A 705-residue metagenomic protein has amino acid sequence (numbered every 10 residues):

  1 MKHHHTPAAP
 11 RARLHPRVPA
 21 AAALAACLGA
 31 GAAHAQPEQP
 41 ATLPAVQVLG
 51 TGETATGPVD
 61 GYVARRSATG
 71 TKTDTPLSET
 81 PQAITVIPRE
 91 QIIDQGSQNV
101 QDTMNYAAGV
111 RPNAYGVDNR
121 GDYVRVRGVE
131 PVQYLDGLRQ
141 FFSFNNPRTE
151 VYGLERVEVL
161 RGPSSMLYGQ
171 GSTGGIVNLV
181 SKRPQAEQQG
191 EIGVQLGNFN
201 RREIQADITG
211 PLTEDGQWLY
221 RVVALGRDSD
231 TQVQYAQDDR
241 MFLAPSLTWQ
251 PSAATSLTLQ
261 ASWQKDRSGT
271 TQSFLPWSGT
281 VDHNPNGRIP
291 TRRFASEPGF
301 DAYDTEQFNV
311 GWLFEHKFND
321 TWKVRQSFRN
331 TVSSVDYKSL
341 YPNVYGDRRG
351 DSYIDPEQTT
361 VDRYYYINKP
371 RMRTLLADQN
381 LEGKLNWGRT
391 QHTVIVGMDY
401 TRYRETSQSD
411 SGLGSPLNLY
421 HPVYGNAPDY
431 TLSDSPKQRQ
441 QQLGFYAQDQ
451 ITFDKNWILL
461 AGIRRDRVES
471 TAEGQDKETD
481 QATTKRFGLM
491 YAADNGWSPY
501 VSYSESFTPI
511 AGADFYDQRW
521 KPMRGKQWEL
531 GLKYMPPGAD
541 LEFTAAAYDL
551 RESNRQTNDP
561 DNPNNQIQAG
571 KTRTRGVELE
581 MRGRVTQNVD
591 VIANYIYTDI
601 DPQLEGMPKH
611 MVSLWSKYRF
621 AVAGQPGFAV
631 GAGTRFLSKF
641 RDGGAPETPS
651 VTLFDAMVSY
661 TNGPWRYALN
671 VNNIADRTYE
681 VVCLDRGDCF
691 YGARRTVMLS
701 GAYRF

Functional and structural regions predicted by a protein language model:
P44-Q188, I192, L530: Acidic, small-polar-rich N-terminal luminal/periplasmic segments of exported/outer-membrane proteins
Y152-E155, M166-P245, W249-T255, F308 (+1 more regions): Outer-membrane beta-barrel translocator/receptor signature
R227-T231, L243-Q250, A254-K317, V332-M372 (+2 more regions): Acidic/polar loop-and-plug regions of large Gram-negative outer-membrane beta-barrel proteins
T248-S252, M372, Q391-I395, D399-Y403 (+3 more regions): Structural signature of Gram-negative outer-membrane beta-barrels, strongest in the C-terminal barrel of TonB-dependent
V310-V332, R363-G474: Face-selective signature of the C-terminal outer-membrane beta-barrel domain
E315-R329, S333-S339, P499, P522-R584 (+1 more regions): Membrane-embedded beta-barrel scaffold of Gram-negative outer-membrane proteins
N456, D549, Q568-G643, T678 (+1 more regions): Gram-negative outer-membrane beta-barrel transporters
F636-R641, S659-F705: C-terminal beta-signal and adjacent terminal beta-strands/loops of Gram-negative outer-membrane beta-barrel proteins
